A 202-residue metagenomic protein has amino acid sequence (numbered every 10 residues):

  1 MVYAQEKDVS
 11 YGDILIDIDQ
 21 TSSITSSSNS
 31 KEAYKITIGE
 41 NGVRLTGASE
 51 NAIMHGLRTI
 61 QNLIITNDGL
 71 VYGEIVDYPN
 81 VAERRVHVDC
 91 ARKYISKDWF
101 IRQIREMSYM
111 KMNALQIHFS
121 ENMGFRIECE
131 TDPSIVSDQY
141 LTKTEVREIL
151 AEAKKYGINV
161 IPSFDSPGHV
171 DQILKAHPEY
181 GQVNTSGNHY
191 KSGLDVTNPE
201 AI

Functional and structural regions predicted by a protein language model:
M1-V81: Contiguous, structured surface segment used for ligand recognition
N80-I202: Substrate-binding cleft of carbohydrate-active enzyme catalytic domains
